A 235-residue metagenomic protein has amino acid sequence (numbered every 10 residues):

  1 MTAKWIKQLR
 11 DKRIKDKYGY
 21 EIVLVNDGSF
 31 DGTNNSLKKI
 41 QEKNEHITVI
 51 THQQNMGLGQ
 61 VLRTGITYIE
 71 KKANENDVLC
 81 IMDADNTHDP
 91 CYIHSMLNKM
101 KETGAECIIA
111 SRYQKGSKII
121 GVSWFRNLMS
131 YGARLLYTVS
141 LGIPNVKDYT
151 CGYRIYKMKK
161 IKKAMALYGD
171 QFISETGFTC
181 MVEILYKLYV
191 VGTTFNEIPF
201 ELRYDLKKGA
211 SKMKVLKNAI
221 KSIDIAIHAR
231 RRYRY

Functional and structural regions predicted by a protein language model:
M1-W124, L128-Y131, Y156-Y168, E175-I198 (+2 more regions): Structured catalytic core of nucleotide-sugar glycosyltransferases
I143: Hanks-type protein kinase catalytic core
Y149-T150: An anion-binding catalytic pocket shared by soluble metabolic enzymes
R154-I155, K214: Short aromatic/basic micro-patch
P199-M213: Active-site donor/metal-binding and catalytic loop motifs of nucleotide-sugar-dependent glycosylation enzymes
A210-D224: Non-catalytic, C-terminal membrane-associated alpha-helical segments of glycosyltransferases
